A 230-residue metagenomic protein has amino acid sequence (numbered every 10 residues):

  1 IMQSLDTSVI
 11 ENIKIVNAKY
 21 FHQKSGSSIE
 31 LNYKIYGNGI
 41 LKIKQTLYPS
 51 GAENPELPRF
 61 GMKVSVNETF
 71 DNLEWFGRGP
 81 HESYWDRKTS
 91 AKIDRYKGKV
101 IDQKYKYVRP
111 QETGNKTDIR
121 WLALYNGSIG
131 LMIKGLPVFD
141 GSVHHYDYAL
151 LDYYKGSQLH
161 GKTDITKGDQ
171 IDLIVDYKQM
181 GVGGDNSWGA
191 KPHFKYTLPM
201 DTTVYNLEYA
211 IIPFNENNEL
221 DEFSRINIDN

Functional and structural regions predicted by a protein language model:
I1-N230: Beta-strand/loop-rich accessory regions of lumenal/periplasmic or secreted enzymes, predominantly carbohydrate-active
